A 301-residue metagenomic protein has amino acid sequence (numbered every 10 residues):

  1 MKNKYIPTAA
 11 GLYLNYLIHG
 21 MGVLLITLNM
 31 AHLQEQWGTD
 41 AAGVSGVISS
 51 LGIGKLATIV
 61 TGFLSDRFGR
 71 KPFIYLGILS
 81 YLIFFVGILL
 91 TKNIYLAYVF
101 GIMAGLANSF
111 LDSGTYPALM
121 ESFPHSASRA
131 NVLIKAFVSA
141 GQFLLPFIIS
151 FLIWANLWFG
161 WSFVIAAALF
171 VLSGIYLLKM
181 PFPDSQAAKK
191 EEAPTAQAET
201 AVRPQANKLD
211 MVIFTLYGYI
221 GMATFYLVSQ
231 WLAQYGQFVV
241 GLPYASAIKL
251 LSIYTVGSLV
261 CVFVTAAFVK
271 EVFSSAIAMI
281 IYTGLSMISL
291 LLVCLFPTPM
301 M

Functional and structural regions predicted by a protein language model:
I26-T27, N207-S252: Extracytoplasmic gate region of multi-pass secondary transporters
G38, G69, L90-Y95, P124 (+2 more regions): Helix-breaking motifs and short loop linkers at transmembrane-helix boundaries and internal kinks in secondary membrane
L51-I53, S139-A140, T255-V256: Short hydrophobic/small-residue motifs within alpha-helical transmembrane segments of multi-pass transporter-like
L56-I94: Conserved MFS/SLC helix-loop-helix module at the cytosolic interface between two early adjacent transmembrane helices
A57-G69, I153, C261-S274: Helix-to-loop junctions at the C-terminal end of transmembrane segments in multipass secondary transporters
P72-V86, I277-L292: Structural signature of the two symmetry-related core transmembrane helices
F100-A136: Cytoplasmic helix-loop-helix junction between adjacent transmembrane helices in 12-TM secondary transporters
S126, A130-S185: Helix-loop-helix hairpin linking two adjacent transmembrane segments in secondary transporters
